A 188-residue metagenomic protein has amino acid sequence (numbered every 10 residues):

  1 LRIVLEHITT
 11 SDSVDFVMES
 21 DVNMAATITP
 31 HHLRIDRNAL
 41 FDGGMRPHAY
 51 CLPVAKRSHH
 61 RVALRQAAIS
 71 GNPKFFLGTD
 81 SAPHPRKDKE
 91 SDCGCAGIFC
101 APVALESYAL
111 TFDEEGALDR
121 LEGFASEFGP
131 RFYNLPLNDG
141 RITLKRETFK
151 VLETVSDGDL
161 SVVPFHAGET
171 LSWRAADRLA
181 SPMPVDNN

Functional and structural regions predicted by a protein language model:
R2-R120: Active-site-adjacent C-terminal substructures of enzyme catalytic domains
L105-N188: Mid-to-C-terminal alpha-helical segments outside catalytic/metal-binding sites
